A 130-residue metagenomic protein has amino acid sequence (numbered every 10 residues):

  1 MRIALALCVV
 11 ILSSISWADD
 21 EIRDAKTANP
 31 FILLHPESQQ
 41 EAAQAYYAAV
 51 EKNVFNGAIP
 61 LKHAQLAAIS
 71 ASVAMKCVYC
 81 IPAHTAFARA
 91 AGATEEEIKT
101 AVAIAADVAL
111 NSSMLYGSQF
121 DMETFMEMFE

Functional and structural regions predicted by a protein language model:
R2, C8, W17-H63, Y116-E130: Acidic, glycine/proline-rich low-complexity segments that act as flexible tails and inter-domain linkers
S13-I15: N-terminal signal peptide c-region/cleavage motif recognized by signal peptidases
A43, P82-I98: Iron-sulfur (Fe-S) cluster-binding segments and ferredoxin-like electron-carrier domains, especially [2Fe-2S]
E51, A68, T85-R89: Amphipathic alpha-helical segments within well-ordered protein domains
L66, E97-A103: Beta-strand segments within the central parallel beta-sheet cores of soluble alpha/beta enzyme folds
A67, A71-A83: Short, thiol/selenol-centered motifs that function as redox-active sites or metal-ligating centers
Y79-P82, A86, L110-M114: Charged/polar positions within long, soluble alpha-helices
A101-D121: Short Fe-S-cluster ligation motifs
